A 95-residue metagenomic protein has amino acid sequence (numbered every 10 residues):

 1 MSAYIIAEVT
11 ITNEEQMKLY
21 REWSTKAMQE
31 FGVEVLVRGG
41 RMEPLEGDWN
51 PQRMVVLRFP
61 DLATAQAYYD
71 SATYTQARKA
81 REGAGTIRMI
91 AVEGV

Functional and structural regions predicted by a protein language model:
M1-D70, E93-V95: Short S/T/G/P-rich N-terminal loop/turn motif that feeds into the first structured element of a domain
L62-I90: C-terminal structural segments of small proteins and small subunits
